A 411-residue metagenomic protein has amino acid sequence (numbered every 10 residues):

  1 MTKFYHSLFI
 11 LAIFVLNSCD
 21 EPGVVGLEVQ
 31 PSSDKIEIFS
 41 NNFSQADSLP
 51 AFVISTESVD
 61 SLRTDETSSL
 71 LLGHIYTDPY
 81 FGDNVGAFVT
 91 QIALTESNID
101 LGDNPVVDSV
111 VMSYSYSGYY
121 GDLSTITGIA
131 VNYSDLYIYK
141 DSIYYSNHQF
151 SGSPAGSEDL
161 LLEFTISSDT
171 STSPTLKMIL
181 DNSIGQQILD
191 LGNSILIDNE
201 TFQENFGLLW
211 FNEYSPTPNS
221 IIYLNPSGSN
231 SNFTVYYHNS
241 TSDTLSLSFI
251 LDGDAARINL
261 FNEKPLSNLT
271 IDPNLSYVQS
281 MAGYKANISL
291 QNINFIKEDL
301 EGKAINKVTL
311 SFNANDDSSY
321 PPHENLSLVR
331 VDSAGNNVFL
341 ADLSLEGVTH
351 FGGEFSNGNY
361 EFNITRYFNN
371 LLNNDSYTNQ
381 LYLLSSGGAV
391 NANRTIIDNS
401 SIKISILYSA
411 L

Functional and structural regions predicted by a protein language model:
T2-S7, I13-L411: Secreted, disulfide-rich extracellular signaling modules
